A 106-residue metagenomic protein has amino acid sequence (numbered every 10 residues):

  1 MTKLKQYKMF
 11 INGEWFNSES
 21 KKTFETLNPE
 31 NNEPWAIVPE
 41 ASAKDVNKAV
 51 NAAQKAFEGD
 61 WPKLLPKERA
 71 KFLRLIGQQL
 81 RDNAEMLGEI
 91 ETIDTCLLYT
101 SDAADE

Functional and structural regions predicted by a protein language model:
M1-V38, K71-L75: Terminal low-complexity tails and localization/encapsulation signals of metabolic enzymes
E33-S101: Glycine-rich loop-to-alpha-helix module at the N-terminal edge of alpha/beta enzyme cores
D102-E106: A short, hydrophobic C-terminal helix/tail in secreted or cell-surface proteins
